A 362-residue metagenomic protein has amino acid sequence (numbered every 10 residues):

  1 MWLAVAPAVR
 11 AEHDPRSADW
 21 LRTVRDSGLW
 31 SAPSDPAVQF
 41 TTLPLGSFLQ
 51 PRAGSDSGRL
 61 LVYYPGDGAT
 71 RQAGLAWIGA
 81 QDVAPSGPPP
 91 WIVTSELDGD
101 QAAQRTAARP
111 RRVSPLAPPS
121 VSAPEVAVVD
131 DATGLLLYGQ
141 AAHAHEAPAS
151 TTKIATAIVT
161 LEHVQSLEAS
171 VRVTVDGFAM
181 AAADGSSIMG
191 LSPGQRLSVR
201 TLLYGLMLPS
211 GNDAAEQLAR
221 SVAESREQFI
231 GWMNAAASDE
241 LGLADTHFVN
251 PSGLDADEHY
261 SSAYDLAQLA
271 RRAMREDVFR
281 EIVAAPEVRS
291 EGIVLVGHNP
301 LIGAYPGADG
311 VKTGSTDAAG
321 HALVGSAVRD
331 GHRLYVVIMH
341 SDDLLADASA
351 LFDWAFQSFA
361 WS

Functional and structural regions predicted by a protein language model:
W2-S31, T41-L45, R52-D56, Q81-R111: SH3-family beta-barrel domains
L21, V38-T41, A144, M189 (+2 more regions): Residue "hotspots" at secondary-structure boundaries inside conserved domains
D35, D56-G58, G68-A69, A84 (+8 more regions): Solvent-exposed loop/turn segments at secondary-structure junctions within structured extracellular/periplasmic domains
V38-Q39, P51, A127, G307: Short, conserved secondary-structure segments in the cores of folded domains
Q39-A80: SH3/SH3-like beta-barrel superfamily modules
A80-G87, R112-S114, P118-S120, V129-Y138 (+6 more regions): Structured C-terminal helix/loop/strand segments within mature extracytoplasmic catalytic/sensor domains
R105-Y264, Q268, A273-M274: Active-site-adjacent loops and short helices of periplasmic peptidoglycan-processing enzymes
L243-A244, D255-S362: Domain-terminus/edge residues, biased toward the C-terminal soluble/receptor-binding domains of extracytoplasmic
